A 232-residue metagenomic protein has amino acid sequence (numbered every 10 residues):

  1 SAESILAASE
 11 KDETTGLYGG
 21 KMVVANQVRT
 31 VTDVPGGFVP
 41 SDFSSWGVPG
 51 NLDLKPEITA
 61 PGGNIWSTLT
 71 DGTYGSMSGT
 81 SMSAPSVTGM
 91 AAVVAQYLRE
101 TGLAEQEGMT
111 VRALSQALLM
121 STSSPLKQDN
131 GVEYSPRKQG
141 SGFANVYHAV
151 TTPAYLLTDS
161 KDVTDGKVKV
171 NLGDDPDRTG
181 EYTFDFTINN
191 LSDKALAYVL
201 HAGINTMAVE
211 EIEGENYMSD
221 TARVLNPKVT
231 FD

Functional and structural regions predicted by a protein language model:
S1-D232: Loop-rich non-cytosolic ectodomains and luminal regions
